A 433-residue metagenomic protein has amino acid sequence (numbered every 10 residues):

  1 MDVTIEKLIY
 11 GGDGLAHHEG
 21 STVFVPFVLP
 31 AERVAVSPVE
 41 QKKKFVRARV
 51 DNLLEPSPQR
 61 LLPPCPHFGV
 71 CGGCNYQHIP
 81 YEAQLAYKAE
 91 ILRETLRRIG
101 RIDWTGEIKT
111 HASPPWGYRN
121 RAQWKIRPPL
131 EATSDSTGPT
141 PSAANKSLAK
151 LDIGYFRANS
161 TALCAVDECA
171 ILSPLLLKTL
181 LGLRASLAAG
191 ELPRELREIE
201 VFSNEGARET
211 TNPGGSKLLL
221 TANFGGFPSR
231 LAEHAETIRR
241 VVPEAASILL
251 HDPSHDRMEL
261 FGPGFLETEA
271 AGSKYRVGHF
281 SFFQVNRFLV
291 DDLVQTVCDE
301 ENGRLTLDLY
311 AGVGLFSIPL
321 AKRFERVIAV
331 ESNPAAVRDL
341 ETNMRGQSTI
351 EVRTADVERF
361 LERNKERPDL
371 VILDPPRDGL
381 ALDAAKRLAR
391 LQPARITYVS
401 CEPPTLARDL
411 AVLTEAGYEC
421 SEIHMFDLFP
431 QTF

Functional and structural regions predicted by a protein language model:
M1-H67, D135, K146-A149, R208: Terminal RNA-binding accessory module
K7, G206-E209, P213-G215, L219 (+1 more regions): Rossmann-like S-adenosyl-L-methionine
G14-E19, G154-R157, L340: Short, acidic/hydrophobic/Gly-rich beta-strand patch recurrent on exposed beta strands that often constitutes part
A31, L172, N286: Short, conserved phosphate/pyrophosphate- and ester-handling motifs at nucleotide-, phospho-/glycolipid
D51-P63, G69-E131, A149-L196: Extended interfacial segments that mediate partner engagement and assembly in macromolecular machines
I108-P115, E198-N204, P253-D256, M425-L428: Short, solvent-exposed loop/turn elements at beta->coil junctions and helix N-caps that rim active or binding pockets
P129-A149, G206-G214: Intrinsically disordered, low-complexity terminal tails and inter-domain linkers enriched for S/T/G/P/D/E
P193-V201, A385: Mid-to-C-terminal catalytic/tRNA-binding core of tRNA(Ile)-lysidine synthase
